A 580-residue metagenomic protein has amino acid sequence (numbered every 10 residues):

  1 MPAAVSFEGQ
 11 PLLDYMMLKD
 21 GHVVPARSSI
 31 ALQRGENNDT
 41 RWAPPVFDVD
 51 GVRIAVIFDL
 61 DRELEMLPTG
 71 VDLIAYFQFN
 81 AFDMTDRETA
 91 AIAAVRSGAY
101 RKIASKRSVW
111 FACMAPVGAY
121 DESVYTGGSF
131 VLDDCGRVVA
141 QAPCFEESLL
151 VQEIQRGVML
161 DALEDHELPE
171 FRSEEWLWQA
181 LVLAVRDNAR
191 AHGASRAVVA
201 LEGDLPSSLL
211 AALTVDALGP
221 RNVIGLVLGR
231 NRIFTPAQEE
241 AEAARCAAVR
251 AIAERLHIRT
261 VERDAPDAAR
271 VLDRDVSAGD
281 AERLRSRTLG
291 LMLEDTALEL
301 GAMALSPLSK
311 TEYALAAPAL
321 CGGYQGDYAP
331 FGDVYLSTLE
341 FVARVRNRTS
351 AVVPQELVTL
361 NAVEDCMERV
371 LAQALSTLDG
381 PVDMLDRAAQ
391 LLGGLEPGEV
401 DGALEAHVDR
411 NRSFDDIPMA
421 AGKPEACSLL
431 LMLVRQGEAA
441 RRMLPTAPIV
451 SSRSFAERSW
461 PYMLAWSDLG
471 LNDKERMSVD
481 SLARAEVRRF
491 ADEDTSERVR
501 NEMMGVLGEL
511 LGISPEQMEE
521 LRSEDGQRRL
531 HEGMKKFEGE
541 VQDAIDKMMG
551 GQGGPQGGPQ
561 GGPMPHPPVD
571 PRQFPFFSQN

Functional and structural regions predicted by a protein language model:
M1, Q10, V24, A43-P44 (+8 more regions): Intrinsic-disorder/low-complexity coil detector
M1-A200, A211-I224, R232, A237-E240 (+2 more regions): Enzyme catalytic cores with a strong preference for nitrogen-chemistry domains
V5, S28, V71, K310 (+5 more regions): A generic alpha-helix propensity feature with a strong bias for hydrophobic helices
E8-G9, M16-P25, I30-D39, V434 (+8 more regions): Generic low-complexity, intrinsically disordered sequence content enriched in small uncharged/hydrophobic residues
Q10, Q33, Q78, Q141 (+16 more regions): Residue-identity detector for glutamine
K19, K102, K106, K310 (+4 more regions): Context-gated lysine
S108, D134, E164-G203, S207-P515 (+2 more regions): ATP/NTP-dependent adenylation/nucleotidyl-transfer catalytic domains that generate, transfer, or process NMP-activated
F490-N580: Extended, compositionally biased non-globular segments
